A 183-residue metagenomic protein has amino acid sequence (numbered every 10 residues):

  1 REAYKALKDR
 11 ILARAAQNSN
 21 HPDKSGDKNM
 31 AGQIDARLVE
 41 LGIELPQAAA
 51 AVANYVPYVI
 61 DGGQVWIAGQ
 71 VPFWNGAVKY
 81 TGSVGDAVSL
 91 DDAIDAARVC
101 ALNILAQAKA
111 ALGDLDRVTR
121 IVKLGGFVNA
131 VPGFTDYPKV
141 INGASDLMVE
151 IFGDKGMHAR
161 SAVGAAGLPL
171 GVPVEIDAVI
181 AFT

Functional and structural regions predicted by a protein language model:
Y4-K5, D27: Intrinsic-disorder-associated interaction segments
K5-K8, L12: Residue-level detector of alpha-helical secondary structure
D9, N18-H21, G42, A53: Generic N-terminal simple sequence motifs
Q17-N29: Short, Lys/Arg-enriched N-terminal segments with co-localized hydrophobic residues within the first ~10-30 amino acids
M30-T183: Short, polar/acidic, helix-capping and beta-turn segments at strand->helix junctions that line the mouths
